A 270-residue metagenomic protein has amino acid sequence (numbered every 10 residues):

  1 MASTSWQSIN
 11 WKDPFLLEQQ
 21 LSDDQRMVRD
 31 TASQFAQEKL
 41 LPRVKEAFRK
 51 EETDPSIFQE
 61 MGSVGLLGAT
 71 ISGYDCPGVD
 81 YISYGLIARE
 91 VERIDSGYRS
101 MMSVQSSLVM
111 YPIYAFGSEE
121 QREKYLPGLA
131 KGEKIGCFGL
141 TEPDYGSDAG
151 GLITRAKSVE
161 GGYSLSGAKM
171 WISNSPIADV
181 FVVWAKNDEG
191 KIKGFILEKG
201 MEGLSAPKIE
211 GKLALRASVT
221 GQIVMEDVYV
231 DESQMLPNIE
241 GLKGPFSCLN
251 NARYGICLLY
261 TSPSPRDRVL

Functional and structural regions predicted by a protein language model:
M1-D24: Intrinsic disorder at enzyme termini
S5-Q7, G200-S205, V219-G255: A glycine-rich, basic-preceded beta-loop-alpha segment at the flavin cofactor/substrate interface of flavin-utilizing
V28-S33, G255-S262: Extended amphipathic alpha-helical segments enriched in small hydrophobics
S63-E133, N174-V180: Internal helix-loop-helix
G132-L140: A short, Trp-centered hydrophobic/proline-enriched beta-strand micro-motif
T154-K157: A structural signal for short hydrophobic beta-strand segments in well-ordered beta-sheet cores
G162, S166-A206: A short core secondary-structure module
Y260-L270: Single conserved hydrophobic/aromatic residue that forms the stacking wall/gate of nucleotide- or nucleobase-binding
